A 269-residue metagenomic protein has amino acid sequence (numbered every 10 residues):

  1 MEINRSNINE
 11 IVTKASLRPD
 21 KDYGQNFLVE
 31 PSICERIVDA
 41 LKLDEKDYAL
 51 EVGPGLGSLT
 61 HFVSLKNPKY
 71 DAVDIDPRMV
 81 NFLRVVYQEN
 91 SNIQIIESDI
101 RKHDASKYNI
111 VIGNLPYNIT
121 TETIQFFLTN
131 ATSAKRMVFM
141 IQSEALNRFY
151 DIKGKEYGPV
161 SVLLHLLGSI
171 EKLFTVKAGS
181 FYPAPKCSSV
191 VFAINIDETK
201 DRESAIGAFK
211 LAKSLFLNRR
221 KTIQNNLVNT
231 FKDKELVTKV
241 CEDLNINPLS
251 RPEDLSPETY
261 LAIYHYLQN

Functional and structural regions predicted by a protein language model:
M1-S214, E242, E253: Catalytic cores of RNA-modifying enzymes
V190, I194-I196, K200-K239, L244-T259 (+1 more regions): An accessory alpha-helical subdomain
Y266-N269: Generic C-terminal helix-cap and adjacent flexible tail
